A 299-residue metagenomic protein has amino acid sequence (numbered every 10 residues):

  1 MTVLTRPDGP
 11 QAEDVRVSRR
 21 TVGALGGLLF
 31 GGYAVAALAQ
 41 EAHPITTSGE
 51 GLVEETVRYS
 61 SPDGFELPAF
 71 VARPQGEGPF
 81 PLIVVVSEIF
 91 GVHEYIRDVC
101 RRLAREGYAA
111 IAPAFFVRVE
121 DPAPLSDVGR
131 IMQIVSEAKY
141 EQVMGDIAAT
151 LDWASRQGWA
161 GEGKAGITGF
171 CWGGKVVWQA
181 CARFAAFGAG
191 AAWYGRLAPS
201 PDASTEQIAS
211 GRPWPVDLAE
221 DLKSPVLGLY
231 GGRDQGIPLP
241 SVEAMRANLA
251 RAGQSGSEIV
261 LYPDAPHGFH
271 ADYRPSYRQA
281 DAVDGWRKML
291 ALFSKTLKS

Functional and structural regions predicted by a protein language model:
M1-V17: N-terminal secretory signal peptides
A42-Q75: N-terminal cap/lid segment of alpha/beta-hydrolase-fold proteins
P79-E88: Short beta-strand element of the alpha/beta-hydrolase
F116-E141, G268-D272: Cap/lid segment of the alpha/beta-hydrolase catalytic domain
Q133-Q157: Alpha/beta-hydrolase active-site loop
A149-P215: Primarily recognizes the serine-hydrolase "nucleophile elbow" in alpha/beta-hydrolase and SGNH/GDSL folds
G228-Y230: Short beta-strand/loop motif that positions the catalytic acidic residue of the alpha/beta-hydrolase fold
Q254-S299: C-terminal catalytic histidine-bearing segment of alpha/beta-hydrolase fold enzymes
